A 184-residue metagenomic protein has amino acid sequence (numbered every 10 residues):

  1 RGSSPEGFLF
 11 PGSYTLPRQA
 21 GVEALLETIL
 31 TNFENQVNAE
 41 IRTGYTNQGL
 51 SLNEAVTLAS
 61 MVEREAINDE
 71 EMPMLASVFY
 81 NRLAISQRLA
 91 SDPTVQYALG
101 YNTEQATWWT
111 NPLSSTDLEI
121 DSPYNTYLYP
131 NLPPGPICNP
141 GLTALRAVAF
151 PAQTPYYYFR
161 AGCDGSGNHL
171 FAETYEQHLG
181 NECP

Functional and structural regions predicted by a protein language model:
R1-P184: Bacterial extracytoplasmic/cell-wall-associated proteins, especially those involved in peptidoglycan
